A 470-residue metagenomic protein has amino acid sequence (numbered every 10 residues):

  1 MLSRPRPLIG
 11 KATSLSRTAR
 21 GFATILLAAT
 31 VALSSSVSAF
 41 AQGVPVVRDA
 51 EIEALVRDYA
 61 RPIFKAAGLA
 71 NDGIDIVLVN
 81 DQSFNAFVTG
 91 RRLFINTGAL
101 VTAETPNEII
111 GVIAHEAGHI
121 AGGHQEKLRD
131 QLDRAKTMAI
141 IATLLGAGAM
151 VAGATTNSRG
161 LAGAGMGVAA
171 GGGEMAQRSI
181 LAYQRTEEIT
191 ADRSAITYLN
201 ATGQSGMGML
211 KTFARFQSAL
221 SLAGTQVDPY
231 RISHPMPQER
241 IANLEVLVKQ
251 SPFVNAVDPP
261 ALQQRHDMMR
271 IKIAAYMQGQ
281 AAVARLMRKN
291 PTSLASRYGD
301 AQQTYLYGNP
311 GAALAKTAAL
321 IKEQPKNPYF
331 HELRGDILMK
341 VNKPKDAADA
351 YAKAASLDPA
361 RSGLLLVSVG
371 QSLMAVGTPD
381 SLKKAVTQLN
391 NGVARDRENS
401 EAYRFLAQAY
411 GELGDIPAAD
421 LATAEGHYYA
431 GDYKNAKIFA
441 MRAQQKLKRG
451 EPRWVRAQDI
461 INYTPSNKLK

Functional and structural regions predicted by a protein language model:
G43, R48-A50, A54, I76 (+5 more regions): Extracytoplasmic and endomembrane cell-envelope/extracellular-matrix remodeling and assembly machinery
A117-R134, A152: Catalytic Zn2+-binding segment of zinc metalloproteases
P291, P325, P359-A360, R397 (+3 more regions): Short coil turns that delineate tetratricopeptide repeat
Y307, V341, V376-P379, L413 (+2 more regions): Structural motif corresponding to the intra-repeat A-B loop/turn of tetratricopeptide repeats
